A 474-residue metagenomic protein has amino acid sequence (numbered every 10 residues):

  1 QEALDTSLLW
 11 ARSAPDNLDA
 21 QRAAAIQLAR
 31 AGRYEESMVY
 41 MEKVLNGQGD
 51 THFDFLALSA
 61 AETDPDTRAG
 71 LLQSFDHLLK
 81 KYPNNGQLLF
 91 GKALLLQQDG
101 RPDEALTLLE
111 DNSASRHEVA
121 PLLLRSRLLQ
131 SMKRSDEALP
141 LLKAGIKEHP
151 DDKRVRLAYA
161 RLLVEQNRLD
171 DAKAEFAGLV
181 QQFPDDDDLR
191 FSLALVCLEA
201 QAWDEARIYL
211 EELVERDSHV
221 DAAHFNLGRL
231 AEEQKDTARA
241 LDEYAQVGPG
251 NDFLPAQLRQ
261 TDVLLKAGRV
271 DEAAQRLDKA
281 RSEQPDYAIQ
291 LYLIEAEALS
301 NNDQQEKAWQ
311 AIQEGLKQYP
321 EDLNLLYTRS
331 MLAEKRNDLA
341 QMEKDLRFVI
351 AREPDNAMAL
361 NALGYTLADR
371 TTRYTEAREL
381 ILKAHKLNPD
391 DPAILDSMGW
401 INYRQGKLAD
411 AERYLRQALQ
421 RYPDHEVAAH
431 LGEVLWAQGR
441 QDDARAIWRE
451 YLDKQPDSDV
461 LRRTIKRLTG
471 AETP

Functional and structural regions predicted by a protein language model:
Q1-P474: Alpha-solenoid helical repeat scaffolds
